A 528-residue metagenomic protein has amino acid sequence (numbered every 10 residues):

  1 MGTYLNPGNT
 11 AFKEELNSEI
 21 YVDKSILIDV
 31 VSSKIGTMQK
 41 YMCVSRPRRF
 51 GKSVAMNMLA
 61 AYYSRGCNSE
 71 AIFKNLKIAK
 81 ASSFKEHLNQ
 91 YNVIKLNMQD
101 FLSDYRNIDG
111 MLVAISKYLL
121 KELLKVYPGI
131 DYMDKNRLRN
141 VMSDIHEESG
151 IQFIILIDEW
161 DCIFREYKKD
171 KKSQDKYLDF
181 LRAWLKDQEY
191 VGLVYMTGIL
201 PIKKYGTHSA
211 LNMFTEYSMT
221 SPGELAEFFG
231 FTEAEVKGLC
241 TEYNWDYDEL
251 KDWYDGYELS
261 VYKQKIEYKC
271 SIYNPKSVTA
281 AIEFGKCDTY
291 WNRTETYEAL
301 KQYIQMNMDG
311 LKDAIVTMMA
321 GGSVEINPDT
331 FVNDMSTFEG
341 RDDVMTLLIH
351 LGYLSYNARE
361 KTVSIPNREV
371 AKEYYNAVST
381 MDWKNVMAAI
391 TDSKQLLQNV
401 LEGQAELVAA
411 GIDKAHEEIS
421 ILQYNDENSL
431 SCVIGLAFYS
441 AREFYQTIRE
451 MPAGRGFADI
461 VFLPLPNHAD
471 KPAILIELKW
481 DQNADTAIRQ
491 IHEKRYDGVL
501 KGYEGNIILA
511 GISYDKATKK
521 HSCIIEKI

Functional and structural regions predicted by a protein language model:
M1-D426, A441-F444, I448: Phosphate-binding site recognition
I154, P472-I476, I508: Structural motif
Q174-D179, W480-D497: Mg2+/Mn2+-dependent nuclease catalytic core
L347-I349, S440-A441, P452-G456, N467-K471 (+2 more regions): A structural signal for short secondary-structure junctions
N357, Y445-E450, H468-A473, A484-A487 (+2 more regions): Extended hydrophobic-aromatic, low-complexity segments
E418-F457, L463, A469: Surface segments flanking catalytic/ligand-binding clefts of nucleic-acid enzymes
I434, A458-F462, K471-Q482, K494: Conserved catalytic cores of phosphodiester-cleaving nucleases, focusing on short active-site segments
V499, G505-I528: Domain-level recognition of nuclease-like catalytic cores that cleave nucleotide substrates
